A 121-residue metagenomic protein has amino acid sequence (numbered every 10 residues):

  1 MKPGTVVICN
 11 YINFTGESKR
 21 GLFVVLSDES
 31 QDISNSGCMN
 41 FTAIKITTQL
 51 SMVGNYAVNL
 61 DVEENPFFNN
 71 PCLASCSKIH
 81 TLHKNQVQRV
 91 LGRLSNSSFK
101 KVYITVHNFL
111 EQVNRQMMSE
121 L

Functional and structural regions predicted by a protein language model:
G16-V62: Compact nucleic-acid interaction/catalytic patches
E63-L121: C-terminal terminal-subdomain/extension
